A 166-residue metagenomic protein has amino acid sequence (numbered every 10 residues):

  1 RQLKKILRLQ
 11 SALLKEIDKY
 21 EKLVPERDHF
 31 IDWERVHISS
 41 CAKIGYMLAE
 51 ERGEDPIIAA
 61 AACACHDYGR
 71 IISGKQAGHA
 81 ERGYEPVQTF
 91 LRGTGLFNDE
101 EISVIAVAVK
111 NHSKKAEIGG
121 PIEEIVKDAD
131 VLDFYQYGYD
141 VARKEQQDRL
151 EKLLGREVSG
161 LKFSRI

Functional and structural regions predicted by a protein language model:
R1-R8, E26-E54, C65, G93-L96 (+1 more regions): Divalent metal-dependent phosphate-bond-processing catalytic cores, especially two-metal-ion Mg2+/Mn2+ enzymes that act
L9-E16, E54-A61: Short coil-to-beta-strand
Q10-D18, A42, E81-Q88, A106: An amphipathic alpha-helix signature
E16-D28: Generic N-terminal amphipathic, Lys/Arg-enriched alpha-helix
P56-G74, H79, G83, A106-S113: His-Asp-centered metal-binding catalytic motifs of divalent-metal-dependent phosphohydrolases/nucleases
G74, L96-F97: Short acidic, glycine/proline-enriched loop segments that cap or flank alpha-helices
N98-A106: Membrane-interface starts of transmembrane alpha-helices
